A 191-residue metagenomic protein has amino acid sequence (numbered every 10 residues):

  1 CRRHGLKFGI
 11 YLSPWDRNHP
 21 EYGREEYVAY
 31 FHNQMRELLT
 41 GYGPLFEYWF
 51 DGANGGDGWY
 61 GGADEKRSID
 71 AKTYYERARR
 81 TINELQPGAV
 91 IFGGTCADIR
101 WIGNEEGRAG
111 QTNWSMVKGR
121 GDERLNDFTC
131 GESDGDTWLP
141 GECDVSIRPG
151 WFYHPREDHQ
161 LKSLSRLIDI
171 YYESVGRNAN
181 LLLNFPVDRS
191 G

Functional and structural regions predicted by a protein language model:
R2-G191: Mature catalytic domains of secreted/periplasmic carbohydrate-active enzymes
